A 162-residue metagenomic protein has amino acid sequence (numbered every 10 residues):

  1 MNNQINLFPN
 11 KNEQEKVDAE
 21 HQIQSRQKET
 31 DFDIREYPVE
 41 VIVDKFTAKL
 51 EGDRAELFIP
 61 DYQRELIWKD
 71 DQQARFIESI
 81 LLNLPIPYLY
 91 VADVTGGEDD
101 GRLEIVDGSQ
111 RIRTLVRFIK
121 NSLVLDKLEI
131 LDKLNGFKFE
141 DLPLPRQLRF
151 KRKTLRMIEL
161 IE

Functional and structural regions predicted by a protein language model:
N2-D44, Y62-E162: Basic- and aromatic-enriched surface patches that contact anionic nucleotides/nucleic acids
Q14, T47-A48, G52: Short, flexible segments with low predicted structural confidence
G52-D61: A short, surface-exposed helix-loop junction/capping segment
